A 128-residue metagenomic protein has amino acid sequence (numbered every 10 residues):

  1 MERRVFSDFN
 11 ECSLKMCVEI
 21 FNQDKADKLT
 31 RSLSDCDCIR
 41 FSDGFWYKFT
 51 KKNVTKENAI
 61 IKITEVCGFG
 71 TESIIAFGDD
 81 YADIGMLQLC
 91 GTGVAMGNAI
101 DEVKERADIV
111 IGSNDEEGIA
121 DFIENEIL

Functional and structural regions predicted by a protein language model:
M1-F77, Y81-I84: Conserved acidic, metal-coordinating active-site core of Asp-based, Mg2+-dependent phosphoryl-transfer enzymes
K48-N53, E57-L128: Mg2+-dependent phosphoryl-transfer enzymes with acidic/Ser/Thr/Gly-rich catalytic loops
